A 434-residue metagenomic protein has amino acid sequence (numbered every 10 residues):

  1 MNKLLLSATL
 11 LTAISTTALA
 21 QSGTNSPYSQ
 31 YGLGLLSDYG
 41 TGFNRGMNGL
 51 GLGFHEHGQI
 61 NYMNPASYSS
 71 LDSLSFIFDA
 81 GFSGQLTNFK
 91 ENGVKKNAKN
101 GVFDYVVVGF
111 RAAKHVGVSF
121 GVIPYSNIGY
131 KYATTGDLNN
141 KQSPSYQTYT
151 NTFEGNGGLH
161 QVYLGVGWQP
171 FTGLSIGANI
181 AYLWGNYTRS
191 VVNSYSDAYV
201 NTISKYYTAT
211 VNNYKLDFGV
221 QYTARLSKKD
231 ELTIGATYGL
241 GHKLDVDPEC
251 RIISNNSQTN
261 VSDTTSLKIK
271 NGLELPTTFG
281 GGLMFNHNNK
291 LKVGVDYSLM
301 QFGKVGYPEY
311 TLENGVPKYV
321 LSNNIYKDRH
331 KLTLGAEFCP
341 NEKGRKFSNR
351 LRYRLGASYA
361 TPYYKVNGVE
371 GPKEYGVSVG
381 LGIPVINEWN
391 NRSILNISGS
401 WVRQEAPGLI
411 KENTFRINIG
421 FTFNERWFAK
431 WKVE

Functional and structural regions predicted by a protein language model:
M1-N25, E434: Bacterial Sec-dependent N-terminal signal peptides
K3, L50-G51, G157-G158: Short hydrophobic/aromatic segments of transmembrane alpha-helices and their interfaces
A13-I14, S75, L183, M300: Single-residue recognition of alpha-helix boundary sites
T16-P124: N-terminal, post-signal peptide beta-strand-biased segments of exported outer-membrane/organellar beta-barrel and other
Q21-R45, R111-E434: Outer-membrane beta-barrel porins/channels
